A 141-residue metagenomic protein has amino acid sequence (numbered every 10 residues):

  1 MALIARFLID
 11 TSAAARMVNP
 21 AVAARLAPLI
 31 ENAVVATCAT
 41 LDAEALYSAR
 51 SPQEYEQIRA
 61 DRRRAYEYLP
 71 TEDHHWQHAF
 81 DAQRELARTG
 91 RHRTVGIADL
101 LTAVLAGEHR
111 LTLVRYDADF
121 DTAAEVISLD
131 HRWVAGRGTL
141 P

Functional and structural regions predicted by a protein language model:
M1-A5, A103, G107-P141: Acidic, PIN/NYN-like endoribonuclease modules and their adjacent C-terminal/linker elements
M1-T37, Y47-A60: Short, well-structured N-terminal submotif of metal-dependent ribonuclease cores
A2, E67-V114: Active-site neighborhoods of divalent-metal-dependent phosphate/nucleic-acid chemistry enzymes
I9-D10, C38, T94-G96, W133-P141: Histidine- and aromatic-rich ligand-binding microenvironments
D10-T11, L41, Y116: A secondary-structure boundary/capping signal
A14-A15, D42-A45, F120-D121: A generic structural signal for short hydrophobic patches within well-formed alpha-helices
A23, D42, Y55, W76-A79 (+1 more regions): A general structural signal for well-ordered alpha-helical segments in protein cores
Q53-H74: Active-site-proximal, substrate-binding regions of enzyme catalytic domains and RNA-binding/basic surfaces
